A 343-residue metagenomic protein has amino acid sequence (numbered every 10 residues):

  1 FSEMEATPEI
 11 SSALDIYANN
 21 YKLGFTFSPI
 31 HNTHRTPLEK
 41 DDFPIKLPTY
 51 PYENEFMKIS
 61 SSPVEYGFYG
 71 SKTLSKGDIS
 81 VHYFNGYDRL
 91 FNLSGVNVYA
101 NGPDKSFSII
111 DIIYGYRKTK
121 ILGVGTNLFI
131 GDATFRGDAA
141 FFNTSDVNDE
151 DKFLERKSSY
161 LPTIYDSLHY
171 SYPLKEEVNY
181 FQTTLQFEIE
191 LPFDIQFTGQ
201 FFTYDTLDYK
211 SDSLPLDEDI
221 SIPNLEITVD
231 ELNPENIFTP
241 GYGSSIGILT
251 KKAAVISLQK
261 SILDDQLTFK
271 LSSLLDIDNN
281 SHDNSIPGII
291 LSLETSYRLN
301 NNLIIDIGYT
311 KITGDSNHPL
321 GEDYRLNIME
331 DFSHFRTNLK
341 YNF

Functional and structural regions predicted by a protein language model:
E3-D88: Aromatic- and glycine-enriched pocket-lining scaffold segments that form the walls of small-molecule binding clefts
A6-I10, S62-Y66, K118-L122, F129 (+4 more regions): Residues that define the transmembrane beta-barrel architecture of outer-membrane proteins
S12-I16, F68-K72, V81, V124-L128 (+6 more regions): Residues on the lipid-exposed face of transmembrane beta-strands in outer-membrane beta-barrel proteins
A18-N20, F27-T33, L74, N85-R89 (+7 more regions): Transmembrane beta-strands of outer-membrane beta-barrel pores
N20-L23, K76-I79, D132-R136, D194-T198 (+2 more regions): Repeated loop/turn-to-beta-strand initiation elements of outer-membrane beta-barrel proteins
D41-P51, F91-Y114, V147-K175, Y209-G243 (+2 more regions): Solvent-exposed loop segments that connect transmembrane elements
V178-I286, I290: C-terminal structural cap/anchor segments
N327-F343: Outer-membrane beta-barrel "beta-signal"
